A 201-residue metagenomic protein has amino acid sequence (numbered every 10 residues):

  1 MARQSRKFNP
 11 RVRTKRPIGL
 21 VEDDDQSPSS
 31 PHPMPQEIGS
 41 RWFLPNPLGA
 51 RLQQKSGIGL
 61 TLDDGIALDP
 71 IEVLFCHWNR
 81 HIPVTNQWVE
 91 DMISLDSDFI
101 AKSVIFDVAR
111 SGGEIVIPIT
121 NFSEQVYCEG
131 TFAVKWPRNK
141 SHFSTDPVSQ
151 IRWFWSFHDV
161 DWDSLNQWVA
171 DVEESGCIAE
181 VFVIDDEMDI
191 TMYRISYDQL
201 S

Functional and structural regions predicted by a protein language model:
A2-F106, S111-S201: Conserved phosphate-interacting/catalytic interface
